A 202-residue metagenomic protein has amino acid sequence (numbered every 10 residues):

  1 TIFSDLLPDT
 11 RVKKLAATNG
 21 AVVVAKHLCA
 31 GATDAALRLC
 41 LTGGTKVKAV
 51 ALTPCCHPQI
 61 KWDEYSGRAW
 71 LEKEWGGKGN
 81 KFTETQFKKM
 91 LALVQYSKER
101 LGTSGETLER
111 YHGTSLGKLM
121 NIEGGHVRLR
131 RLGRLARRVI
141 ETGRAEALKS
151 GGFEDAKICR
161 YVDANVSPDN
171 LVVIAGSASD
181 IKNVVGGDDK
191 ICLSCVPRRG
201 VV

Functional and structural regions predicted by a protein language model:
T1-V202: Class I S-adenosyl-L-methionine
